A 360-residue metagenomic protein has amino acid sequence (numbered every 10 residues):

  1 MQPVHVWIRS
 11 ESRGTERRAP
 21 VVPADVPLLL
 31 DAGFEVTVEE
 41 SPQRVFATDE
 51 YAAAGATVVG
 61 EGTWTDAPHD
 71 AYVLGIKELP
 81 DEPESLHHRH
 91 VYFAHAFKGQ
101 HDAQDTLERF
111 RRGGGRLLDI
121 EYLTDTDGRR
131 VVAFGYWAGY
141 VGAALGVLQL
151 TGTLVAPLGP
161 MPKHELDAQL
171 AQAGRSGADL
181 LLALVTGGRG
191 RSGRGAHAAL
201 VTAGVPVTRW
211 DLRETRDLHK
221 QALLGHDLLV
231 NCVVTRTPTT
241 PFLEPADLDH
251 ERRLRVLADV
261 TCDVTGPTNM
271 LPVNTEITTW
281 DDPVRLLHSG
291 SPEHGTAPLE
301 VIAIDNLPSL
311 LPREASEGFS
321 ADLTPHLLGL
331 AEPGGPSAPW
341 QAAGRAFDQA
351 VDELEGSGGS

Functional and structural regions predicted by a protein language model:
Q2-R109: An N-terminal-biased, well-structured beta-alpha scaffold segment characteristic of Rossmann-like dinucleotide-binding
P3, H87, D179-L182, L254: Phosphate-coordination loops involved in phosphoryl transfer and adenosine-cofactor binding
S10-S41, T153-V234: Glycine-rich phosphate/diphosphate-binding loop of Rossmann-like nucleotide-binding domains
A71-T153: Phosphate/diphosphate ligand-binding glycine-rich loop within oxidoreductases
K77-E78, A94-H95, V233-P238, T261-C262 (+1 more regions): Short glycine-/small-residue-rich Rossmann-like dinucleotide-binding loops
R116, E121-A171, C262-S360: Adenosine-phosphate binding glycine-rich loop
L212-G295: Rossmann-like adenosine-cofactor binding region
